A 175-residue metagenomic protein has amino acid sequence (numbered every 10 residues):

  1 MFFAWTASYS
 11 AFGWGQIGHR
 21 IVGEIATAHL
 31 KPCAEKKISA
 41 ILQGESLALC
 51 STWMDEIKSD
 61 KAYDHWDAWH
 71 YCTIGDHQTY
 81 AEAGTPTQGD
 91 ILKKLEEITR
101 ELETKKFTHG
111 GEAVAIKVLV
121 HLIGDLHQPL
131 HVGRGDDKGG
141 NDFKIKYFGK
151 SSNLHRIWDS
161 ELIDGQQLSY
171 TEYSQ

Functional and structural regions predicted by a protein language model:
M1-F2: Sec-dependent signal peptide recognition, specifically the positively charged N-region followed immediately by
S8-S10: N-terminal signal peptide c-region/cleavage motif recognized by signal peptidases
F12-L122, P129-Q175: N-terminal, motif-rich segments that launch catalysis or mediate targeting to/interaction with membranes, typified by
